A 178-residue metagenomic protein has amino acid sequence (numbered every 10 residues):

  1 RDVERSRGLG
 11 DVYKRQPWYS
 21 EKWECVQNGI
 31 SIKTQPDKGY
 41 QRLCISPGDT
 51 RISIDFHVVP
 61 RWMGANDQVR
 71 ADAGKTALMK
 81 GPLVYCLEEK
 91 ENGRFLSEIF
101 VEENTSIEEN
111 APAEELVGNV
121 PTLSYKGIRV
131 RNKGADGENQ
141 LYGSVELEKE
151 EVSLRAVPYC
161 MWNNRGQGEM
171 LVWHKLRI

Functional and structural regions predicted by a protein language model:
R1, P36, R51, D55-I178: C-terminal beta-rich recognition modules with glycine/proline-rich loops and embedded aromatic residues
D2-L9, Y13: Single conserved hydrophobic/aromatic residue that forms the stacking wall/gate of nucleotide- or nucleobase-binding
E4-S6, V26, L171: Intrinsically disordered, low-complexity regions of eukaryotic proteins
S6, S20, S31, D49 (+2 more regions): Residues that cap or initiate secondary-structure elements
K14, Q41, S46-F56: Short, well-structured beta-strand segments within conserved domains
R15-Y19: Short acidic, flexible loop segments centered on an aromatic residue
S20-I45, R61-Q68: Solvent-exposed beta-strand/loop surfaces of large extracellular or lumenal domains
